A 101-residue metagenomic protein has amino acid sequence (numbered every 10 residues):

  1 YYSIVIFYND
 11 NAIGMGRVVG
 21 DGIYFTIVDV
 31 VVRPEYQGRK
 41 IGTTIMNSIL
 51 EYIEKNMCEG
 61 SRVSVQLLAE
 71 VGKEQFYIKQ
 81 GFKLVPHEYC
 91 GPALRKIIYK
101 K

Functional and structural regions predicted by a protein language model:
Y1-V5, T26, S61-V63: A short helix-loop-beta-strand connector motif used in the catalytic cores of GNAT acetyltransferases and, in some
V5, N11-V19, Y24-T26, V31: Conserved beta-strand in the GNAT
F7-Y8, A12, G20, R39-I41 (+2 more regions): OB-fold and OB-like single-stranded nucleic-acid-recognition modules and their adjacent interaction interfaces
G20-V28, Q37, S61, H87: A conserved beta-turn-beta hairpin within the catalytic core of GNAT-like acetyltransferases that forms part
Y36, K40-S48: Conserved acetyl-CoA pyrophosphate-binding loop and the N-cap/start of the following alpha-helix in GNAT-like
E59-K101: C-terminal "cap" of GNAT-fold acetyltransferases
